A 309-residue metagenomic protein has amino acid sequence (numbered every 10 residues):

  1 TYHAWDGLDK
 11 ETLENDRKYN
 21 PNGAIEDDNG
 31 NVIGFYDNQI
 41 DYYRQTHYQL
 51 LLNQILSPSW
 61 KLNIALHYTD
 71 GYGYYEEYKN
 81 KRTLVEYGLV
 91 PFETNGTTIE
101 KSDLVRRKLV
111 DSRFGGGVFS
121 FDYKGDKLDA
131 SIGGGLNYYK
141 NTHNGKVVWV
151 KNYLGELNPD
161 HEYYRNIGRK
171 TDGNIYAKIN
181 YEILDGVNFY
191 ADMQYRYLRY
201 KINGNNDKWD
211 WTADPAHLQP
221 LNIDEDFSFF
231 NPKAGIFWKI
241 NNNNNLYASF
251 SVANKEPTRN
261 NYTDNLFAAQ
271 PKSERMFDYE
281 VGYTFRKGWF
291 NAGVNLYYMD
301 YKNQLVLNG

Functional and structural regions predicted by a protein language model:
T1-Q49, E77-L104: Acidic/polar loop-and-plug regions of large Gram-negative outer-membrane beta-barrel proteins
Y2-Y19, Y78-L89, H143-E156, N205-A216 (+3 more regions): Flexible, surface-exposed loop regions and adjacent strand-edge segments of Gram-negative outer-membrane beta-barrel
D27-D37, Q45-H47, T97-R106, R113-F114 (+4 more regions): Extracytoplasmic loops and strand-loop junctions of Gram-negative outer membrane beta-barrel proteins
G34-E77, L104-D126, Y164-N188, D224-N231 (+3 more regions): Outer-membrane beta-barrel transmembrane strands
T83-R106, D111, G145-E162, N245 (+2 more regions): Feature marks flexible
G96-S120, Q270-K272, D278-E280, F285-G309: Outer membrane beta-barrel strand-and-loop segments of large Gram-negative receptors, especially TonB-dependent
D129-G133: A structural preference for short, pocket-lining loop segments at secondary-structure junctions
G135-N137, Y163-Y301: Structural signature of Gram-negative outer-membrane beta-barrels, strongest in the C-terminal barrel of TonB-dependent
